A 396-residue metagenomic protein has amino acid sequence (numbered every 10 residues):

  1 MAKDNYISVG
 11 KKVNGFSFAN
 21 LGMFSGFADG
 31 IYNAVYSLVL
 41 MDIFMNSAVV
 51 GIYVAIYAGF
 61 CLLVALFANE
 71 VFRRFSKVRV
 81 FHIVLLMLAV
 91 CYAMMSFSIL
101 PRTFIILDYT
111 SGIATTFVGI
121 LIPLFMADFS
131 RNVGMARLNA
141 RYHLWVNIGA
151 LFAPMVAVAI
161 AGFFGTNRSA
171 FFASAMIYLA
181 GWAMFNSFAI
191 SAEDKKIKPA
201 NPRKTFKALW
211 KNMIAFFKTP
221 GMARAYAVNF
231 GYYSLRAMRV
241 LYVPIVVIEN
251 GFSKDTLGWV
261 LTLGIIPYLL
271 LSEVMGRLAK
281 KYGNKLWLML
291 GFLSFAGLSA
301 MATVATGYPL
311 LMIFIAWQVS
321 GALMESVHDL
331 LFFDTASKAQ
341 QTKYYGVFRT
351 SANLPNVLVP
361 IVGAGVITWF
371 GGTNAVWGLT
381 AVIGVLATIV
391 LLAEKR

Functional and structural regions predicted by a protein language model:
M1-V13, E193-A225: Juxtamembrane intracellular "pre-TM" segments in multi-pass secondary transporters
N5-A58, G221-V260: Helix-loop boundary and gating motifs at the non-cytosolic
A55-A68, T262-V274: Central cavity-lining transmembrane alpha-helices of secondary-active solute carriers, predominantly the Major
V64-S76, L271-G283, I367-T368: Helix-to-loop junctions at the C-terminal end of transmembrane segments in multipass secondary transporters
R79-A93, L286-A300: Structural signature of the two symmetry-related core transmembrane helices
Y109-V146: Cytoplasmic helix-loop-helix junction between adjacent transmembrane helices in 12-TM secondary transporters
G162-M176, I367-I383: A membrane-interface helix-boundary motif in multi-pass transporters
M176-I197, A387-K395: C-terminal membrane-cytosol helix-exit motif in multi-pass small-molecule transporters
